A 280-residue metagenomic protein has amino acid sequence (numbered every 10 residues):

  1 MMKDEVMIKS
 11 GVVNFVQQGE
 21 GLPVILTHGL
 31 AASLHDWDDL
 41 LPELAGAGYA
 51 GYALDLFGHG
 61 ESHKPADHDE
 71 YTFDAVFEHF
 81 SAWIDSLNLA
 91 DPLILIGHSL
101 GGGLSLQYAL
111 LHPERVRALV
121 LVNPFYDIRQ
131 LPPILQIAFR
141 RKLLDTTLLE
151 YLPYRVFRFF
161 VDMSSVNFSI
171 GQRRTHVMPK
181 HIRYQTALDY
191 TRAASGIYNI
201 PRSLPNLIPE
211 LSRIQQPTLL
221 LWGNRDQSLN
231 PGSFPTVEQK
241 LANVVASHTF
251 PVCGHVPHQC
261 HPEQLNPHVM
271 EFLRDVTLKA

Functional and structural regions predicted by a protein language model:
M1-I25, G46-Y49, F77, D85-D91 (+2 more regions): Alpha/beta-hydrolase fold catalytic core
V16-H63: Conserved HGGG/HGGXW glycine-rich cap/lid loop of the alpha/beta-hydrolase fold
L56-I96, P267: Active-site loop/oxyanion-hole signature of alpha/beta-hydrolase fold enzymes
G97-G101, S105: Gly/Ala-rich beta-loop-alpha elbow adjacent to hydrolase catalytic centers
L110, L119-E150: Flexible "cap/lid" loop of the alpha/beta hydrolase fold
Q130-L131, L152-R213: Conserved alpha/beta-hydrolase catalytic His-Asp/Glu region
R213, T218-C253: Conserved loop-alpha-helix segment in the C-terminal half of the alpha/beta-hydrolase fold that carries the catalytic
C253-N266: Catalytic histidine-centered segment of alpha/beta-hydrolase-like enzymes
